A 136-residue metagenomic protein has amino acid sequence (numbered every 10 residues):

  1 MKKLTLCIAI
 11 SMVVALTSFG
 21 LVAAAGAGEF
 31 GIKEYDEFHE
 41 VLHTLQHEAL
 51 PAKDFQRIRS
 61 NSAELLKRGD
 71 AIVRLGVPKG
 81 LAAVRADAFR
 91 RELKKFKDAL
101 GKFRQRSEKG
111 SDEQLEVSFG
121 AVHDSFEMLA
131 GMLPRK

Functional and structural regions predicted by a protein language model:
M1-M12: Bacterial N-terminal signal peptides that target proteins for export
M12-V13, A71: Alpha-helical transmembrane segments and their juxtamembrane interfaces
V14-A23: C-terminal segment of classical bacterial N-terminal signal peptides
A24-K136: Mature extracytoplasmic or organellar-lumen-exposed domains after removal of signal/transit peptides
